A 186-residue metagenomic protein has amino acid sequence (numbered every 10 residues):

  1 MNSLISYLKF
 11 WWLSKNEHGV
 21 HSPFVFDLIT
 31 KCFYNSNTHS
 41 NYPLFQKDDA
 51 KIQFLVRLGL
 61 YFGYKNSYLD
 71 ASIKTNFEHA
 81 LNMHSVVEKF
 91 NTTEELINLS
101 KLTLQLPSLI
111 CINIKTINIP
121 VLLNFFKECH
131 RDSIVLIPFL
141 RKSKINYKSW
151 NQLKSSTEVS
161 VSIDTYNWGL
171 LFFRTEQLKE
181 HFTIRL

Functional and structural regions predicted by a protein language model:
M1-R131, R141-L186: A short alpha-helical cap/connector motif
